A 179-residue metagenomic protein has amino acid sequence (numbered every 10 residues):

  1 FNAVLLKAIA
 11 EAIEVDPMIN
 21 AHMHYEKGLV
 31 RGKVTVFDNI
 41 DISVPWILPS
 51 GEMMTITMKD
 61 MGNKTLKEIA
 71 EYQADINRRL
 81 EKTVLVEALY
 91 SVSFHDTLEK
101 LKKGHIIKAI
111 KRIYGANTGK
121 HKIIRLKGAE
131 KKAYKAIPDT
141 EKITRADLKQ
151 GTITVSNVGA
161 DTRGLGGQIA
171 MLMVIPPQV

Functional and structural regions predicted by a protein language model:
F1-V179: C-terminal catalytic/motor cores of large multi-domain enzyme assemblies
